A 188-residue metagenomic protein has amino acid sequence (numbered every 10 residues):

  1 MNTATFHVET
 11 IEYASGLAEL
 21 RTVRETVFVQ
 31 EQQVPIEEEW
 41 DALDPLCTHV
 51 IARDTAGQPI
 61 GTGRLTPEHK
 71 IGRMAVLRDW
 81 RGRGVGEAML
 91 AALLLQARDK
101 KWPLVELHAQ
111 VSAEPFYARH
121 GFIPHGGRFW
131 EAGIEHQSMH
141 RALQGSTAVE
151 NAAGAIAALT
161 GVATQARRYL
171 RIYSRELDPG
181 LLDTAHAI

Functional and structural regions predicted by a protein language model:
M1-A14, Q144: Conserved N-terminal entry element of GNAT/NAT acetyltransferase domains
E25-A56: Active-site rim helix/loop that mediates acceptor-substrate recognition in acyltransferases
I51, G57-A75: Conserved beta-strand in the GNAT
W80, G84-A92: Conserved acetyl-CoA pyrophosphate-binding loop and the N-cap/start of the following alpha-helix in GNAT-like
A97-Q110: Conserved GNAT acetyl-CoA-binding A-motif
V111-E135: Conserved active-site alpha-helix within GNAT-family acetyltransferase domains
W130-A148: C-terminal "cap" of GNAT-fold acetyltransferases
Q144-I188: PLD-like (HKD) phosphodiesterase/transphosphatidyltransferase domain
